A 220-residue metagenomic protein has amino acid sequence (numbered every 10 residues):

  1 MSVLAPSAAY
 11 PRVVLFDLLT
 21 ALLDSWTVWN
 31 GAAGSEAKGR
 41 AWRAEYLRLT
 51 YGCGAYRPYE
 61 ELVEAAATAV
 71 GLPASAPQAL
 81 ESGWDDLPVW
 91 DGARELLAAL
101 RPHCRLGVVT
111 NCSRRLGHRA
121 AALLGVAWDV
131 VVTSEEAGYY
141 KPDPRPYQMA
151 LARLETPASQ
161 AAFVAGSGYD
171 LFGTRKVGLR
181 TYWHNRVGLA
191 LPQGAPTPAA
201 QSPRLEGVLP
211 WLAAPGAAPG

Functional and structural regions predicted by a protein language model:
M1-V14, A98, V109-G220: Asp-based, Mg2+/Mn2+-dependent phosphohydrolase catalytic module
S2-L47, G71-L72: Active-site neighborhood of HAD-like aspartate-dependent phosphohydrolases
S25-W29, L87-W90, W128, W183: Tryptophan-centric aromatic hotspots in well-structured domains and transmembrane helices
T27-E36, A66-G71, L97-R101, A120-L124 (+1 more regions): Alpha-helix C-terminal capping segments
V28-A32, A41, A65-A66, A79 (+5 more regions): Alpha-helical elements of Rossmann-like donor-binding domains used by nucleotide-donor carbohydrate transfer enzymes
G34-K38, G71-A76, R101-C104, G125-A127 (+2 more regions): Short glycine/proline-enriched coil/turn segments at helix->beta-strand junctions
S35-E36, R40-A44, R48-E81: A metal-dependent, Asp-based hydrolase signature
Y59-E64, P77-V108, H118, A122 (+1 more regions): Short, acidic loop-to-helix structural element flanking the phosphoryl-transfer center in phosphate-processing enzymes
